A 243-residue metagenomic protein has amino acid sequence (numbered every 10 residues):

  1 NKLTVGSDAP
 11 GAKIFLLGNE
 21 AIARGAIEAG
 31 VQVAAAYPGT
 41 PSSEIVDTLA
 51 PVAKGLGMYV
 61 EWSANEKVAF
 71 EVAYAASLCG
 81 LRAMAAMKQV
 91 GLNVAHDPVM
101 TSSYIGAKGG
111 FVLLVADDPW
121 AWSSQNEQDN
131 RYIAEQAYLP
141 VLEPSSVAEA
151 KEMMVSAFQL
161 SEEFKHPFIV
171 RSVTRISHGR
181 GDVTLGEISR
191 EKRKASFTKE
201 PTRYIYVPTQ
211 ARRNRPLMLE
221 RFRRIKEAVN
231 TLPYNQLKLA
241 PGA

Functional and structural regions predicted by a protein language model:
N1-N19, P144, E149-A243: Flexible, low-complexity linker and terminal segments
N1-V147, E152, R175, L239: Thiamine diphosphate
